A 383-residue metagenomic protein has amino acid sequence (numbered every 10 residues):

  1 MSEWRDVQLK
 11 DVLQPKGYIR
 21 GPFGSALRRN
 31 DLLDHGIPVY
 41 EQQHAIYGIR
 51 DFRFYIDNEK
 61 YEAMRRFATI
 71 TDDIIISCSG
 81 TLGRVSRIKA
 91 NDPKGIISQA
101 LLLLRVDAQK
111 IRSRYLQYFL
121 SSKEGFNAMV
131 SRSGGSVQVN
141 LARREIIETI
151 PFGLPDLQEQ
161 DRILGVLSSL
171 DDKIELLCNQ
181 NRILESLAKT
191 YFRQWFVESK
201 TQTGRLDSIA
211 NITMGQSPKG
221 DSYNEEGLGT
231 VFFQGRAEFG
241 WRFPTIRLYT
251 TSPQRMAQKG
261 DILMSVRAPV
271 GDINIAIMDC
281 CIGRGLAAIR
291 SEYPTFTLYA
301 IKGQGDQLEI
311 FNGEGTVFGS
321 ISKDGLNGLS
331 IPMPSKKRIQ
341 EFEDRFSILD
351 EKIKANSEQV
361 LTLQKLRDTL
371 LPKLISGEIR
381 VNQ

Functional and structural regions predicted by a protein language model:
M1-F23, P151-S217, E238, P332-N382: Non-catalytic DNA-recognition/assembly elements of restriction-modification systems
S2-E3, C78, K94-L102, R114 (+3 more regions): A short glycine-rich beta-alpha junction/loop motif
D6-R29, Q42-I74, D207-Y223, L228-K259 (+1 more regions): Sequence-specific dsDNA recognition surfaces
E41, E59-S122, T251-D306, F311-V317 (+1 more regions): A short beta-sheet element
Y47, G83-V85, G240-R242, G271-I273 (+1 more regions): Flexible loop/turn segments at secondary-structure boundaries
